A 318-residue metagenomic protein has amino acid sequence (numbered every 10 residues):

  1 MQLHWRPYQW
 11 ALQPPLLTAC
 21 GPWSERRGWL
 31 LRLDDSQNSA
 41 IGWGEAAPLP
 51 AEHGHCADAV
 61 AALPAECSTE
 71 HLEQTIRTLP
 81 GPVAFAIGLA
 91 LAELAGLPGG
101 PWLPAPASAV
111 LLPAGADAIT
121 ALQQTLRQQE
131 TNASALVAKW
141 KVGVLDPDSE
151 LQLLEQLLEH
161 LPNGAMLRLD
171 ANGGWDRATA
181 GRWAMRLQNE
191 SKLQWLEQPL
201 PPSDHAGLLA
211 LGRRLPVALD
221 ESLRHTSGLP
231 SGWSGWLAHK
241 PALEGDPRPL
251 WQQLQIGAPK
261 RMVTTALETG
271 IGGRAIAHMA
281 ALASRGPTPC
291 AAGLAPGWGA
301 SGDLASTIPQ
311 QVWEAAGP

Functional and structural regions predicted by a protein language model:
M1-L167, N172-A178, M185-E190, L304-P318: N-terminal capping/lid subdomain adjacent to the active-site entrance of alpha/beta enzymes
A46, V110-L112, W140-V142, L169-G173 (+4 more regions): A cross-domain feature marking catalytic cores of carbohydrate-active enzymes and several ubiquitous metabolic/repair
A62, E66-E73, S203-D204, A210-P216 (+1 more regions): Shared catalytic-loop signature of beta/alpha-barrel
W102-A107, P162-D170, S191-W195, A210-D220 (+2 more regions): Short beta-strand/loop segments at the ligand-binding rim of alpha/beta enzyme cores
A118-T120, V144-L158, W175-A180, L200-R213 (+2 more regions): Active-site-adjacent beta->alpha loops and helix N-cap segments on the catalytic face of soluble alpha/beta enzymes
A133-S134, S191, A258, S284: Glycine-centered loop/turn motif at secondary-structure junctions
